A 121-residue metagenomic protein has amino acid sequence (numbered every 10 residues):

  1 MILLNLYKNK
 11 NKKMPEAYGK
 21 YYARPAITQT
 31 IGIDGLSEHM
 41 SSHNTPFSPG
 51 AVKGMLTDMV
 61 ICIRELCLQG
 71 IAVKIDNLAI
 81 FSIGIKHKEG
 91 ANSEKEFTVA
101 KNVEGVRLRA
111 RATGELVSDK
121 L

Functional and structural regions predicted by a protein language model:
M1-L121: Strongly charged
